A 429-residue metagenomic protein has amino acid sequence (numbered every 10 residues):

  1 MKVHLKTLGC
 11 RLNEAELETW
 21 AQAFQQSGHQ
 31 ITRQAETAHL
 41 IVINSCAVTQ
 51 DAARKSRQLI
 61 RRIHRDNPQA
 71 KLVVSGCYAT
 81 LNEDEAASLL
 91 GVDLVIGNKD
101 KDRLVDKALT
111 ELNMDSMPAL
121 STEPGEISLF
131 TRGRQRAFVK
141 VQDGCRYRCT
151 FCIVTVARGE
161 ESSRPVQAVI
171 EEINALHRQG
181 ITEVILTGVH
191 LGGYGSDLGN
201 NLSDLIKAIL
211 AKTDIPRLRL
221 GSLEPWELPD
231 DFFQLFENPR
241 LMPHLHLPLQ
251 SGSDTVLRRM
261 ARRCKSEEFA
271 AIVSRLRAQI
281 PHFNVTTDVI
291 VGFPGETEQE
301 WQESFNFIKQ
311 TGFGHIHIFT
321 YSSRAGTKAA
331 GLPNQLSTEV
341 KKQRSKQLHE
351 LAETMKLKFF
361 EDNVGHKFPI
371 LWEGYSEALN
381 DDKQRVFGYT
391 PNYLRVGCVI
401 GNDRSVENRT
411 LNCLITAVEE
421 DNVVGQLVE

Functional and structural regions predicted by a protein language model:
M1-G193, K207, Q234, L245 (+6 more regions): Proteins enriched for Cys/Gly/acidic motifs involved in redox and nucleic-acid/cofactor modification
A52-R54, E160-P165, G195-N200, R259-R262 (+3 more regions): Short, solvent-exposed loop/turn segments at secondary-structure boundaries
V73, L81-N82, A86, R178-W301: Conserved SAM/AdoMet-binding glycine-rich loop
D93, T182, P216, M242 (+3 more regions): Short acidic/polar active-site loop segments enriched in Thr and Asp
R132-Q135, C145-Y147, L241, S251 (+5 more regions): Short flexible coil/turn linkers enriched for glycine and charged/polar residues that connect secondary-structure
L247, D288, I308, I316 (+3 more regions): Hydrophobic, well-ordered secondary-structure elements that form the walls of internal hydrophobic environments
E296, T311-F313: Contiguous mid-protein beta-loop-alpha structural module that forms a pocket-lining wall or clamp of enzyme active
G331-E429: Terminal RNA-binding accessory module
